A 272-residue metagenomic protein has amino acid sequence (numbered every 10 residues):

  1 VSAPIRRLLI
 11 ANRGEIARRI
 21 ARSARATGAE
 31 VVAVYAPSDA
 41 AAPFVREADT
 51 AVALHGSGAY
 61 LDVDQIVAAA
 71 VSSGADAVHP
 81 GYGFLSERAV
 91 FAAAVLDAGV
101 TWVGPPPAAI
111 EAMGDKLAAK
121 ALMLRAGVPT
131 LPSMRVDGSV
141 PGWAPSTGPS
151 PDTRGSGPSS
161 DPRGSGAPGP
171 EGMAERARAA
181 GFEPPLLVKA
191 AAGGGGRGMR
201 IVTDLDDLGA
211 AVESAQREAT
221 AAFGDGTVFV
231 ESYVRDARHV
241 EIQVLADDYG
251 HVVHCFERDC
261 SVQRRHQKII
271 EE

Functional and structural regions predicted by a protein language model:
V1-E272: N-terminal beta-alpha lobe that positions the nucleotide/phosphoryl donor in ATP/NTP-coupled carboxylate activation
